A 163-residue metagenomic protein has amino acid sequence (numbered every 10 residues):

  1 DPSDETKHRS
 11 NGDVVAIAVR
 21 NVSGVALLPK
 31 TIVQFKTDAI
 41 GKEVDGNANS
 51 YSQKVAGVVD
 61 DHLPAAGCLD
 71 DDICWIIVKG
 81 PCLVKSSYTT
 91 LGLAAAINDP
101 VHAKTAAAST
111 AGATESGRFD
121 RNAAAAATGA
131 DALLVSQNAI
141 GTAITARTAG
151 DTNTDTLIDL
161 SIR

Functional and structural regions predicted by a protein language model:
D1-R163: Surface-exposed, low-hydrophobicity beta-strand/loop segments enriched in small/polar/acidic residues
